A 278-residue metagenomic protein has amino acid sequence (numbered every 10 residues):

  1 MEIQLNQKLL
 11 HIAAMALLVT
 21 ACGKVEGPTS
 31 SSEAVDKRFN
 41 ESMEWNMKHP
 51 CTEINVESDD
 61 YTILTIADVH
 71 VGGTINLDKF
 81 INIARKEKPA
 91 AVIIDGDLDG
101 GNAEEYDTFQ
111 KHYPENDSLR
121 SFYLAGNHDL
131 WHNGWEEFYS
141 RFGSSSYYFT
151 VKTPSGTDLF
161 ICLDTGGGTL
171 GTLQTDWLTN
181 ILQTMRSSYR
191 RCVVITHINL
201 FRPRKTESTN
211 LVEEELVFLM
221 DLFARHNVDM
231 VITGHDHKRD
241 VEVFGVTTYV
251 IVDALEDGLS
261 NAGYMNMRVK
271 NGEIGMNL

Functional and structural regions predicted by a protein language model:
E2-L10: Bacterial N-terminal signal peptides that target proteins for export
V19-A21: C-terminal motif of bacterial Sec signal peptides marking the signal peptidase cleavage site
G23-D107: N-terminal active-site segment of His-dependent metallophosphoesterases
F39-M47, E104-R191, E215-R225, M230 (+1 more regions): Extended active-site neighborhood of metal-dependent phosphoesterases/phosphodiesterases
D68, G96-D97, G126-N127, H197 (+1 more regions): Active-site glycine-centered loops adjacent to acidic/histidine catalytic or metal-binding residues that shape
M185-K205: Short acidic, glycine-rich surface-loop motifs adjacent to enzyme active sites
V194-L200, D229-R239: Histidine-centered catalytic micro-motifs
R202-E215: Outer-membrane beta-barrel translocator/channel fold
